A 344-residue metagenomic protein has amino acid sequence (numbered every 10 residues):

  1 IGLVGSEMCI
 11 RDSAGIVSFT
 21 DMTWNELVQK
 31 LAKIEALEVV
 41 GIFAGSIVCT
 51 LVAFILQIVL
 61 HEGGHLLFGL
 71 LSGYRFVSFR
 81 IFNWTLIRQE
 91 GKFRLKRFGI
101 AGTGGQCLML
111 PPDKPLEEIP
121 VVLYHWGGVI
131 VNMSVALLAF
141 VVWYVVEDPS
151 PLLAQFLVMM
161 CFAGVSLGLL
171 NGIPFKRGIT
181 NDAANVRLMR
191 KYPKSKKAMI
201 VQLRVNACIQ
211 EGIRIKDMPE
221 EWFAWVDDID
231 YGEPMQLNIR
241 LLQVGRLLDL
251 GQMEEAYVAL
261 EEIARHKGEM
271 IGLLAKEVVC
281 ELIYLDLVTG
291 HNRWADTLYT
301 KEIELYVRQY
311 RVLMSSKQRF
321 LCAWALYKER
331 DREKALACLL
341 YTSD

Functional and structural regions predicted by a protein language model:
I1-G5, I10-D12, Y341-D344: Single conserved hydrophobic/aromatic residue that forms the stacking wall/gate of nucleotide- or nucleobase-binding
C49-D113: Small-residue-rich helix-interface/hinge motifs
K114-E211: Hydrophobic transmembrane alpha-helical segments that form the core helix bundle of multi-pass membrane enzymes
K197-V201, E233-L242, M270-E281, V312-Q318: Generic helix N-cap/helix-start motif at coil->alpha-helix transitions
P219-D227, E254-R265, H291-V307, D331-L340: Alpha-helical repeat scaffolds
D227-G232, R265-L274, L305-R311: Flexible helix-coil transition and linker loops at the boundaries of alpha-helical arrays
R246, L285, W324-A325: Residue-level signature for tetratricopeptide repeat
L250, T289, K328-E329: Structural motif corresponding to the intra-repeat A-B loop/turn of tetratricopeptide repeats
